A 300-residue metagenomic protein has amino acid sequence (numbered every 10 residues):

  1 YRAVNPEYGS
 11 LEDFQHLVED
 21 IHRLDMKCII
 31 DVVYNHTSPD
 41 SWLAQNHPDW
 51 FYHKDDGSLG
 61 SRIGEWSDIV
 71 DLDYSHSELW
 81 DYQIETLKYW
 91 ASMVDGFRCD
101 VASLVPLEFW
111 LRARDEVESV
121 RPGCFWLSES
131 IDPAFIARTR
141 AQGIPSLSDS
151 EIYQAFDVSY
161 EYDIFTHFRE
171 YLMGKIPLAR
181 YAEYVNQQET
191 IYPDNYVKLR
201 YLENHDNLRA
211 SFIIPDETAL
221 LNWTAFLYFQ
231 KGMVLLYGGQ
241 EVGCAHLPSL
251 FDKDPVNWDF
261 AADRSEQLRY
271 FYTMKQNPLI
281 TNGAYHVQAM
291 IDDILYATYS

Functional and structural regions predicted by a protein language model:
Y1, I21, D31, W90 (+6 more regions): Conserved, mostly hydrophobic/aromatic
Y1-A91, R112-V120, I136: Substrate-binding/active-site clefts of carbohydrate-active enzymes
Y1-L11, E65-W80, V94-L104, F165-I176 (+2 more regions): The substrate-binding groove and active-site-proximal loops of carbohydrate-active enzymes, especially glycoside
C28-I30, F97, W126-S128, Y160 (+2 more regions): Hydrophobic faces of well-ordered beta-strands that scaffold small-molecule active sites in alpha/beta enzyme cores
D31-S41, D100-P106, E129-P133, G238-H246 (+1 more regions): Short, solvent-exposed turn/loop segments enriched in Gly/Ser/Thr/Pro and often Arg
E85, D100-D194, K198, P215-E217 (+3 more regions): Active-site-proximal helices and loops of the catalytic beta/alpha 8
T224-A245, K275: Substrate-binding cleft of secreted/luminal carbohydrate-active enzymes
V287-S300: Carbohydrate-binding surface patches
